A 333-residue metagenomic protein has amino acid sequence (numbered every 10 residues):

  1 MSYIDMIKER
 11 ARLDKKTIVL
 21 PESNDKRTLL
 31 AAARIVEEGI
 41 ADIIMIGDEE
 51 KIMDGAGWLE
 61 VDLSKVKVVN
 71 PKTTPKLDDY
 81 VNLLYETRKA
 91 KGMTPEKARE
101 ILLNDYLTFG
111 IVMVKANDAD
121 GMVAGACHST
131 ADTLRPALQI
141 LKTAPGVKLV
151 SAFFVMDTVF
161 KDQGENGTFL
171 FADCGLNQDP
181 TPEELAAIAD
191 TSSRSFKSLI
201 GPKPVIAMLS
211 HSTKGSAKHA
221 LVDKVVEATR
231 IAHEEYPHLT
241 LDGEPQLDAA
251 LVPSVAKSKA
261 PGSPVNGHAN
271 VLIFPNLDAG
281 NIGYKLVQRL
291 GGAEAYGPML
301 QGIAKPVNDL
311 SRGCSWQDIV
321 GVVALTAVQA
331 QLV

Functional and structural regions predicted by a protein language model:
M1-N266, V271-V333: Anion-binding alpha/beta catalytic cores of soluble intermediary-metabolism enzymes, centered on
